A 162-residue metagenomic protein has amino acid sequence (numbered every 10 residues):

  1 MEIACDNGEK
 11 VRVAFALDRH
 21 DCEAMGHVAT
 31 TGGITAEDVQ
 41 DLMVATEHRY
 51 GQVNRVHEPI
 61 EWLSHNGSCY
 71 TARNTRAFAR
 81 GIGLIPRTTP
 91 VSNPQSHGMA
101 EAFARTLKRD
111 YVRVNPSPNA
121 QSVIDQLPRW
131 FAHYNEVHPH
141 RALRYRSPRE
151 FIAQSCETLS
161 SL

Functional and structural regions predicted by a protein language model:
M1-M25: An active-site-proximal beta-strand-loop segment
E9, H27-N54: Active-site beta-loop-alpha junctions of metal-dependent nucleic acid enzymes, especially the RNase H-like/DDE
D18, H65, H97, E101 (+2 more regions): Acidic active-site catalytic centers that drive phospho-/nucleotidyl reactions and related ester hydrolyses
V53-T71, S92-P94, R146-R149: Acidic/histidine-rich, metal-coordinating catalytic segments
W62-N66, G81-M99, N115-A120: RNase H-like polynucleotidyl transferase catalytic core
R80-L84, T106-L162: C-terminal domain-tail junction helix/linker
